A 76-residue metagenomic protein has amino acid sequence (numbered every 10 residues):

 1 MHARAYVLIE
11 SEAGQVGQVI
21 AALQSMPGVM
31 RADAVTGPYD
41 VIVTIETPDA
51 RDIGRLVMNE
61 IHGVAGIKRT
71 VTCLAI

Functional and structural regions predicted by a protein language model:
M1-I76: A compositional/biophysical signature of low hydrophobicity enriched in polar/charged and small residues
